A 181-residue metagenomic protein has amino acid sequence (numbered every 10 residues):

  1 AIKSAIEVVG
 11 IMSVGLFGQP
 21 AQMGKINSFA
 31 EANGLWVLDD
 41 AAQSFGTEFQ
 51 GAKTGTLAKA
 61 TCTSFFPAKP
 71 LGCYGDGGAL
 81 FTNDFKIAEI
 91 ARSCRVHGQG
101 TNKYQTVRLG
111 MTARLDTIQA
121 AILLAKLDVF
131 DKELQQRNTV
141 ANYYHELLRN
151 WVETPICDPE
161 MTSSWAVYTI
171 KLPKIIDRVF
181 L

Functional and structural regions predicted by a protein language model:
A1-C73, L80-F81: Active-site phosphate-binding strand-loop segment of PLP-dependent enzymes
A1-S4, G10-V14, Q19, M23-K25 (+4 more regions): PLP-dependent aminotransferase class I/II
L71-G75, M161-S164: Short glycine-enriched loop/turn motifs at secondary-structure junctions
